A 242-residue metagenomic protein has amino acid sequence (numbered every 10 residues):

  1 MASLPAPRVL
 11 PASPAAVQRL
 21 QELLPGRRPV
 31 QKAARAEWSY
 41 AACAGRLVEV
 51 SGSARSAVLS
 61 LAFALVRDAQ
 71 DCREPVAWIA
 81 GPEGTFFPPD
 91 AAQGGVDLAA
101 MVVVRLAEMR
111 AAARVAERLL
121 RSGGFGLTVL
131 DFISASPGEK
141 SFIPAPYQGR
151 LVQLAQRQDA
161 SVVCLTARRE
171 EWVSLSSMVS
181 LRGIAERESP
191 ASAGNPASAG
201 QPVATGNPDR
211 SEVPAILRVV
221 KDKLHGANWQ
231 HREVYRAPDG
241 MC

Functional and structural regions predicted by a protein language model:
M1-W78, C242: Detector for small/aliphatic-rich hydrophobic stretches
W38-C43, A54, P82-G84, A91-G94 (+5 more regions): Hydrophobic/basic alpha-helical segments enriched in Actinobacteria
S39, E117, L151-Q153, G206-P208: A generic local secondary-structure boundary/capping motif
V50, M101, T128, A155 (+1 more regions): Conserved RecA-like P-loop NTPase ATPase core
L59, M109-A113, P144-V152, R210: Amphipathic alpha-helical transducer elements in NTP-driven molecular machines
C72-G138: Conserved inter-motif catalytic segment of the P-loop NTP-binding fold
G124-L130, A135-E170: A contiguous pocket-lining binding segment that forms or flanks enzyme active sites
Q156-C242: Phosphate-binding/switch region of NTP-binding enzymes
